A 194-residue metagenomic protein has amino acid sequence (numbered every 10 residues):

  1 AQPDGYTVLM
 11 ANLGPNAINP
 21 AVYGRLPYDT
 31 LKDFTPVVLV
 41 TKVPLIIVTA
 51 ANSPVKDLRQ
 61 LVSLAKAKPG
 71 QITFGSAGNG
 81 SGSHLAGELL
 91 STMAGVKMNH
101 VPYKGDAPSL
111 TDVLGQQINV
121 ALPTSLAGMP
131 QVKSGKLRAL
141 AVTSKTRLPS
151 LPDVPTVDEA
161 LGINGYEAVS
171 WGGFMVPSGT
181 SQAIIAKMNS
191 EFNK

Functional and structural regions predicted by a protein language model:
A1-P3, L89-M93, A107-A121, L126-S134: Short helices/loops that flank or line small-molecule/ion binding pockets
A1-T7, L13, A21-P108, V157-G165 (+1 more regions): Hinge/capping helix and adjacent helix->loop/strand transition within the periplasmic-binding protein
D4-A11, N119-P123, A139-A141: Paired acidic/hydrophobic, glycine-rich loop segments that form the ligand-binding mouth/hinge of periplasmic-binding
G14, G78, L126-A127, T143-T146 (+1 more regions): Glycine-rich beta-alpha junction loops
N16-A17, V55, G128-M129: Glycine-rich nucleotide phosphate-binding loop and flanking beta-alpha elements of Rossmann-like dinucleotide-binding
N19-A21, R25, Q131, L140: Residues that scaffold the ATP/ADP-binding catalytic core of kinase and kinase-like folds
P20, P149-L151: Cytochrome P450 core scaffold surrounding the K-helix E-X-X-R motif and the conserved "meander" helix-loop region
T35, L61, K136-P149: Conserved helix-loop-beta element of the AMP-binding
